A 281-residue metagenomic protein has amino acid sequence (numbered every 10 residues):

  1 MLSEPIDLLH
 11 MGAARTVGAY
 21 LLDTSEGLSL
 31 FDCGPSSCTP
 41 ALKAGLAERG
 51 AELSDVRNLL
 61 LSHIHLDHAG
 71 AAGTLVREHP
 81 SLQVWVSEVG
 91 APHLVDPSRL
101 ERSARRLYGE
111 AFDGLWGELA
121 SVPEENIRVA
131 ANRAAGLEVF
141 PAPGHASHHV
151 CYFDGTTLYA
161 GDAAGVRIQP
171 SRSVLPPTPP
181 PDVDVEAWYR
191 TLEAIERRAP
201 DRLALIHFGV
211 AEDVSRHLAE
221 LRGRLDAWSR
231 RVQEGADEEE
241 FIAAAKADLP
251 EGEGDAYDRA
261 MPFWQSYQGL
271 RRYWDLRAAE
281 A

Functional and structural regions predicted by a protein language model:
M1-R49, D55, Y152-D162: Conserved beta-strand hairpin/beta-sheet module of binuclear metal-dependent hydrolase folds, prominently
L22, D32, L42, H63 (+6 more regions): Divalent metal-coordination and catalytic microenvironments
P35-S37, E138-P141, S147-S215: Metallo-beta-lactamase
D55-D67: Metallo-beta-lactamase
G70-H79, P97: Metal-dependent catalytic neighborhoods of phosphoester/phosphodiester hydrolases
H93-F140, L192: Metallo-beta-lactamase
V214-G223: Histidine/acidic-residue-rich catalytic or RNA/ligand-binding cores of hydrolases and nuclease-related proteins
R231-A281: C-terminal regulatory/interaction regions
